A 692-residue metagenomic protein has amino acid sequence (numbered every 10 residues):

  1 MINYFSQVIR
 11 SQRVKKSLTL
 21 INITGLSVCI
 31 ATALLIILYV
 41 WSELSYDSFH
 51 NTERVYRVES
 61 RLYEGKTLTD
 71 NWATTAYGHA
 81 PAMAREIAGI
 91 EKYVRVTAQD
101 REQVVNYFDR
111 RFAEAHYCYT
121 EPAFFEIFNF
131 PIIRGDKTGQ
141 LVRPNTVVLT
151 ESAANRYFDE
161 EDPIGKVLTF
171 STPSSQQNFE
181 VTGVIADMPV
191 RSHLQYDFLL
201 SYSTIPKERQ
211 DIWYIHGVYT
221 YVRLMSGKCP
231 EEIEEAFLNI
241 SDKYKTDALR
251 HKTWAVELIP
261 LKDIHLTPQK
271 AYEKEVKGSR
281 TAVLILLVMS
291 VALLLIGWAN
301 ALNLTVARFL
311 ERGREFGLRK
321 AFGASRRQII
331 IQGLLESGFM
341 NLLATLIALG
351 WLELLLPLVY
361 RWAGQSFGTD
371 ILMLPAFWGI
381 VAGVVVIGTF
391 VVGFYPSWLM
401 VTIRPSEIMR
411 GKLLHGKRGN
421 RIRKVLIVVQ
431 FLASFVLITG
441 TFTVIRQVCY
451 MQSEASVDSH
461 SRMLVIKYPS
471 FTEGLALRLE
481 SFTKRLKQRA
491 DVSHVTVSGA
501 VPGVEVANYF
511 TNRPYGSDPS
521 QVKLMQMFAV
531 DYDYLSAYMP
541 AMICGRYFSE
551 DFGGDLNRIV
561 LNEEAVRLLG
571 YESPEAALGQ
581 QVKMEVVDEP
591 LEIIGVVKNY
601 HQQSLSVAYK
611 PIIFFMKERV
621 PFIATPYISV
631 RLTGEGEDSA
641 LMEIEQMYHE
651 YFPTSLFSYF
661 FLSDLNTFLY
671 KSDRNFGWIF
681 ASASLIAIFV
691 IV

Functional and structural regions predicted by a protein language model:
M1-F5, R10, V14-L18, F49 (+5 more regions): Membrane-helix entry/capping segments
F5-I21, G25, G297-M340, T402-L413 (+1 more regions): Intracellular coupling helices
V14-S42, K277-R314, L342, I422-Q447 (+1 more regions): Hydrophobic alpha-helical transmembrane segments of multi-pass inner-membrane transport and secretion
V28-R61, L355-G364, A433-S461: Alpha-helical transmembrane segments
A31, L35-L38, E257, L261 (+4 more regions): Small-residue-rich transmembrane alpha-helices
E43, V58-H116, A123, N155-E160 (+4 more regions): Hydrophobic, regular-secondary-structure patches
L44-Y63, I87-G89, P131, S192-L194 (+6 more regions): Membrane-proximal juxtamembrane linkers immediately C-terminal to transmembrane helices
E121-R134, V147-G278, S481-S672: Mid-to-C-terminal secondary-structure elements that act as membrane-proximal/extracytoplasmic interface segments
